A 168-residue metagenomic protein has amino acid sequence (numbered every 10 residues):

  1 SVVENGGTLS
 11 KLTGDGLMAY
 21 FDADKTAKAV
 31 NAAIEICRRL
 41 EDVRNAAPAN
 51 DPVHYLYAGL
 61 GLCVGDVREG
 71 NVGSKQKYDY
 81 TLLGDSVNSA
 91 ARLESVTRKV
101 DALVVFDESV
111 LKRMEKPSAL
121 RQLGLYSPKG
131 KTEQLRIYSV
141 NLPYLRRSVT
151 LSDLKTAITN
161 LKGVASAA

Functional and structural regions predicted by a protein language model:
S1-G7, D22-L60, V64, D85-R98: Alpha-helical scaffold within the catalytic cores of cyclic-nucleotide enzymes
L9-K11: A short pre-motif secondary-structure segment
L17-M18: Hydrophobic framework residues that shape the active-site pocket of cyclic nucleotide turnover catalytic cores
F21-D22, D66-S74: Active-site loop/short helix in cyclic nucleotide turnover domains
A29, G70-G73, R146-T150: Extended hydrophobic-aromatic, low-complexity segments
Y57, T97-A168: Intrinsically disordered, glycine/charged-rich C-terminal tails and inter-domain linkers that flank nucleotidyl cyclase
